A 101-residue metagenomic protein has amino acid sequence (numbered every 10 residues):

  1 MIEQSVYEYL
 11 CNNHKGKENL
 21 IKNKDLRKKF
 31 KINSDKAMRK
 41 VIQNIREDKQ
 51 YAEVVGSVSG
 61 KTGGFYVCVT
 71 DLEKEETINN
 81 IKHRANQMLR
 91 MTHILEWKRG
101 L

Functional and structural regions predicted by a protein language model:
M1-Y9: Short alpha-helical segments that sit at the start of domains
L10-K17: Short helix-to-turn junction characteristic of helix-turn-helix DNA-binding domains, especially the helix
K17-K29: Short acidic, hydrophobic short linear motifs in intrinsically disordered regions
F30-A37: Short, basic interhelical loop/turn and adjoining N-cap of the next helix at nucleic-acid- or acidic-partner-contacting
R39, Q43-R84: DNA-binding patch around the recognition helix
E75-L101: Long, low-complexity, charge-rich intrinsically disordered regions
